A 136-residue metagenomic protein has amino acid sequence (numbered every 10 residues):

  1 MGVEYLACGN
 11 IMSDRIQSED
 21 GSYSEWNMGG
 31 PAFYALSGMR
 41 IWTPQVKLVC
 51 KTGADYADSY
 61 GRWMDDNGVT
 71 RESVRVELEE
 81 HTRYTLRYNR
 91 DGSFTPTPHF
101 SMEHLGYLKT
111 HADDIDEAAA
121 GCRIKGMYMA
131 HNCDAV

Functional and structural regions predicted by a protein language model:
M1-S18: Positively charged, low-complexity intrinsically disordered leader regions
V3-A7, M28-A32, L108-D113: Short, composition-biased local secondary-structure segments
A7, M127-A130: Redox-cofactor binding/interface segments in oxidoreductases and associated redox assembly factors
S13-G21, E25-W26, T43-Y128: Conserved N-terminal subdomain of the carbohydrate kinase-like
G21-S37: Short catalytic helix/loop segments, enriched in acidic residues and glycine and frequently bearing histidine
R40: Gly/Ala-rich phosphate-binding loop of Rossmann-like dinucleotide-binding domains, activating on the conserved
N132-V136: Short acidic/polar capping segments at secondary-structure boundaries
